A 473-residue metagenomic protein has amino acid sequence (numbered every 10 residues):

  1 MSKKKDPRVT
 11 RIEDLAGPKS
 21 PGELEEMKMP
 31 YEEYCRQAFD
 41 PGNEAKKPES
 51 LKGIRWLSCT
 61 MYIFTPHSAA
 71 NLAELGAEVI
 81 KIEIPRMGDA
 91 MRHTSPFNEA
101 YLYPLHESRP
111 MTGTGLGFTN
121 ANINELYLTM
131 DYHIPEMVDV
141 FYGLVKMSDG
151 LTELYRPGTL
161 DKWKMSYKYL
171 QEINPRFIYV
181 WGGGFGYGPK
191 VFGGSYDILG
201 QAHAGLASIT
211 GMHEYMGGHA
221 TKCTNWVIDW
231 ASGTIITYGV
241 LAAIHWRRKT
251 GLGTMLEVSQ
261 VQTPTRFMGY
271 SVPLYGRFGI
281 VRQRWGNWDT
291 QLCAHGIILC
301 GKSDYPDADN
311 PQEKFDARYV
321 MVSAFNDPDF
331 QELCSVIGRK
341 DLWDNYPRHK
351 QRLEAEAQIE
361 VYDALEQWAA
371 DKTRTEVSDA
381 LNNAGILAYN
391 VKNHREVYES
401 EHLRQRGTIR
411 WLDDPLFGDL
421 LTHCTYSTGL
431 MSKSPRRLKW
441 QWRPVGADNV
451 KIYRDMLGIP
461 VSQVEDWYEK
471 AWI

Functional and structural regions predicted by a protein language model:
S2-L252, V450-I473: N-terminal helix-loop segment corresponding to the beta1-alpha1 unit of nucleotide/adenylate-binding folds
N43, K302-S303, E313-R318, R374-T375 (+1 more regions): An anion-binding loop in the catalytic cleft
R86, G184-G186, Q260-T265, K302-D304 (+2 more regions): Glycine-rich beta-alpha junction loops
R109-M111, F118, R282-T290, G296-I297 (+5 more regions): Short Gly/Pro-enriched turn/cap motifs at secondary-structure boundaries
A220-A231, M255, G286, C293-H295 (+3 more regions): A short glycine-threonine-serine/GTX helix/turn-capping micro-motif
A243-G286, H394: Substrate-binding/catalytic subdomain of NAD(P)-dependent oxidoreductase enzymes
A294-A384, A388: Aromatic-enriched alpha-helical interface/lid elements that frame and gate functional surfaces
A384-K439: A glycine-rich dinucleotide-binding beta-alpha-beta segment and adjacent secondary-structure elements that constitute
